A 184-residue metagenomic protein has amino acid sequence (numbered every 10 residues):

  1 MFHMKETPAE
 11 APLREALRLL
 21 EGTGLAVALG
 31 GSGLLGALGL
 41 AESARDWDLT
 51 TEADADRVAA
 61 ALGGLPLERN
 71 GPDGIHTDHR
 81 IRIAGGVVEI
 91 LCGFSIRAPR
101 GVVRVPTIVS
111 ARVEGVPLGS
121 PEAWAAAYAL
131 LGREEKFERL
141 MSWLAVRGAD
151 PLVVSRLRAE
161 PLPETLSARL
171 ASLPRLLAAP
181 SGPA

Functional and structural regions predicted by a protein language model:
M1-A184: Compositionally biased terminal segments of proteins
